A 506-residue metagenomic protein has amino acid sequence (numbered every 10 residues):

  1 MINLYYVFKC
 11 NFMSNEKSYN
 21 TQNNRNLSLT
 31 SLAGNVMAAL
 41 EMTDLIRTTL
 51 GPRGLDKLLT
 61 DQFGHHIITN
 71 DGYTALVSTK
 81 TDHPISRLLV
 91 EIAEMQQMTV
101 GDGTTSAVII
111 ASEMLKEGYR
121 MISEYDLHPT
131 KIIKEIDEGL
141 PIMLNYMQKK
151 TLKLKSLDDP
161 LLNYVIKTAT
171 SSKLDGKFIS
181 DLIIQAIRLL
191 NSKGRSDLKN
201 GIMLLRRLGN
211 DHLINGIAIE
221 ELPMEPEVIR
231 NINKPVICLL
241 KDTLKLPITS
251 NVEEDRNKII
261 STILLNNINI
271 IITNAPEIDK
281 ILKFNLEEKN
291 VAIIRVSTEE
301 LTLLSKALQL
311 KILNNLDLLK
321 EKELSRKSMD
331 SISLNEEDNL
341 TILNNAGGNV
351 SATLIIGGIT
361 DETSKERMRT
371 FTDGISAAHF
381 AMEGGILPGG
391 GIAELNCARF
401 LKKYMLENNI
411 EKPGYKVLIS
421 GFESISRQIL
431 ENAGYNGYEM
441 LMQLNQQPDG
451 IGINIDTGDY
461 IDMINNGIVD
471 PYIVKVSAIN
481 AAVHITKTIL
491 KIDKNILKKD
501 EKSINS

Functional and structural regions predicted by a protein language model:
M1-F12: N-terminal amphipathic/basic-hydrophobic helices that include classical n-h-c signal peptides and signal-anchor
K17-S31, D82, N349-V350, I356-S364: Disorder-to-helix initiation segments
R25-T30, Y73-T79, A93-G103, T168-L174 (+3 more regions): A short glycine/serine-rich beta->alpha loop
A33, K80-T81, L189, T353-L354 (+1 more regions): Extended, low-charge hydrophobic alpha-helical regions
A33-E113: N-terminal cofactor/phosphate-binding cores enriched in small/glycine residues, especially glycine-rich loops such as
G51, G101, D126, I183 (+5 more regions): Residue-level signature of catalytic and energy-coupling elements of molecular machines, predominantly ATP/GTP-dependent
L115-L154: Hydrophobic or amphipathic alpha-helical targeting/insertion segments
P141-P388, N495-S506: Long, structured protein-protein interaction/assembly regions in large complexes
